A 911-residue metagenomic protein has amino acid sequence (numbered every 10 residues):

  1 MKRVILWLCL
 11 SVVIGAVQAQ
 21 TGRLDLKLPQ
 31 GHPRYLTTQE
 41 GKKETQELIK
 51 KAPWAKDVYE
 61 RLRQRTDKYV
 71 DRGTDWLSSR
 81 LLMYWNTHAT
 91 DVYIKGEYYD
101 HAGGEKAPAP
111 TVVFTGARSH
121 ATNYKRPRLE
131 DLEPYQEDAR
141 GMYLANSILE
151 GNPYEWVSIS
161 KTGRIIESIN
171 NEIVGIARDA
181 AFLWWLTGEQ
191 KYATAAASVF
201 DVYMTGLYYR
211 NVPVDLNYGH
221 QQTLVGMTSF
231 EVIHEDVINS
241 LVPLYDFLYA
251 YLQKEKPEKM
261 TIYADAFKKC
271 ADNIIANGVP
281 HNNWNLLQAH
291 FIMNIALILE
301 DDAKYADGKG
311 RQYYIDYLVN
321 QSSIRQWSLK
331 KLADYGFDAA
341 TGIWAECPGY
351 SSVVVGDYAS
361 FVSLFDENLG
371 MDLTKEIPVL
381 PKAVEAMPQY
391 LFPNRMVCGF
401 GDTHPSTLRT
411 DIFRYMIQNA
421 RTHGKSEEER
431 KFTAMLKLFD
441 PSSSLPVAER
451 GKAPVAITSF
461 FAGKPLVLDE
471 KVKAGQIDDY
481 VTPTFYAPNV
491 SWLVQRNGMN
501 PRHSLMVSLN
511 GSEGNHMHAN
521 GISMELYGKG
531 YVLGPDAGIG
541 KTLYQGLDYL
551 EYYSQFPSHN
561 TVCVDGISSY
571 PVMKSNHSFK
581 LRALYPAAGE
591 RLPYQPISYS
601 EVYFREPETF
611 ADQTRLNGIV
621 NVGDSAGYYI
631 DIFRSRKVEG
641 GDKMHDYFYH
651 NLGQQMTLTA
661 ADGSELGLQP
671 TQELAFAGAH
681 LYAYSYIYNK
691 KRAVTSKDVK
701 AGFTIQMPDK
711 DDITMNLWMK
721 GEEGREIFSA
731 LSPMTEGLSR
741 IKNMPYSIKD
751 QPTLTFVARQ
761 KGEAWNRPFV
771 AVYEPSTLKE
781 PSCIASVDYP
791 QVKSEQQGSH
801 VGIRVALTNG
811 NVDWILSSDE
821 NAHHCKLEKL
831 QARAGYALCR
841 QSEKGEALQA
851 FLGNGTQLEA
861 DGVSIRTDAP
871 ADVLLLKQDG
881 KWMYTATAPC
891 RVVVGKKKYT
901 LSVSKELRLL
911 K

Functional and structural regions predicted by a protein language model:
M1-T21: Bacterial Sec-dependent N-terminal signal peptides
Q20-I298, Y314-I315, V319, A359 (+1 more regions): Extracellular glycan-targeting catalytic surfaces
G22-P33, N510-I522, L754-A758: Short acidic, Pro/Gly- and aromatic-enriched capping/linker segments at domain boundaries
P110-T111, H120-A145, R450-K471, D479 (+5 more regions): C-terminal/peripheral segments of proteins
T261-G521, E525-Y527, V532, L666-G721 (+2 more regions): Extracellular polysaccharide-recognition and catalytic grooves
M396, Q495, F604-E608, D612-A785 (+1 more regions): Extracellular/surface-associated beta-sandwich interaction domains
T433, S443-L674, A679, E763-R767 (+2 more regions): Catalytic and substrate-binding regions of extracellular carbohydrate-active enzymes, especially polysaccharide lyases
F756-R767, Y773-K911: Non-catalytic terminal regions with compositionally biased, polar/charged low complexity
